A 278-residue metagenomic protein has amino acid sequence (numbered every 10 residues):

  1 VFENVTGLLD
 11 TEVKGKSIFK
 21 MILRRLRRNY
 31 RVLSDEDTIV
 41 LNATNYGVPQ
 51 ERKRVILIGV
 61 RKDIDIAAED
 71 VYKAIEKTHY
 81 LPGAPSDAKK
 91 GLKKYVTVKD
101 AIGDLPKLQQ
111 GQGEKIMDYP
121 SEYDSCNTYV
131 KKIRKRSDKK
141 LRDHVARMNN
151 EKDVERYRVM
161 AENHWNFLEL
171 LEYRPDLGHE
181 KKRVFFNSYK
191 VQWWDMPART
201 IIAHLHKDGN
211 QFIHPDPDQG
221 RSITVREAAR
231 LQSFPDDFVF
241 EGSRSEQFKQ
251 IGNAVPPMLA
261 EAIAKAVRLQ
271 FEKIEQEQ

Functional and structural regions predicted by a protein language model:
V1-P175: Class I S-adenosyl-L-methionine
K107, E114-Q278: C-terminal target-recognition/interaction regions appended to catalytic cores
